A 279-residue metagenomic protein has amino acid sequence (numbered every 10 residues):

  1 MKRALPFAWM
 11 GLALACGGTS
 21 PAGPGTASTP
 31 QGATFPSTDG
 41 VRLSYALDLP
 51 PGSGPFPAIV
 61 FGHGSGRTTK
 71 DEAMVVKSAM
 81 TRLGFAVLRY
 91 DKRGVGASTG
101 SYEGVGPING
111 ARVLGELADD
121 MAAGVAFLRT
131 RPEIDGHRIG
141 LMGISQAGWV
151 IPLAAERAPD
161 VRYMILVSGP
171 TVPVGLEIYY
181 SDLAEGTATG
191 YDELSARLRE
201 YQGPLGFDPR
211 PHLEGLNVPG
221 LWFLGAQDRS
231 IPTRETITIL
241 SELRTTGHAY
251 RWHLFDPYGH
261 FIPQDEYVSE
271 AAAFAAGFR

Functional and structural regions predicted by a protein language model:
G23-G52: N-terminal cap/lid segment of alpha/beta-hydrolase-fold proteins
G66-K77, K92, R234: The serine-hydrolase catalytic nucleophile loop
M80-S101: Conserved alpha/beta-hydrolase
N109-P132: Alpha/beta-hydrolase active-site loop
L153, R157-A196: Hydrolase active-site cap/lid region
L216, W222-L224, D228: Short beta-strand/loop motif that positions the catalytic acidic residue of the alpha/beta-hydrolase fold
V218, P232-E242: Short alpha-helix in the alpha/beta-hydrolase fold that links the catalytic acid
D256-R279: Catalytic active-site module of serine/aspartate enzymes centered on a nucleophile-bearing elbow/loop
